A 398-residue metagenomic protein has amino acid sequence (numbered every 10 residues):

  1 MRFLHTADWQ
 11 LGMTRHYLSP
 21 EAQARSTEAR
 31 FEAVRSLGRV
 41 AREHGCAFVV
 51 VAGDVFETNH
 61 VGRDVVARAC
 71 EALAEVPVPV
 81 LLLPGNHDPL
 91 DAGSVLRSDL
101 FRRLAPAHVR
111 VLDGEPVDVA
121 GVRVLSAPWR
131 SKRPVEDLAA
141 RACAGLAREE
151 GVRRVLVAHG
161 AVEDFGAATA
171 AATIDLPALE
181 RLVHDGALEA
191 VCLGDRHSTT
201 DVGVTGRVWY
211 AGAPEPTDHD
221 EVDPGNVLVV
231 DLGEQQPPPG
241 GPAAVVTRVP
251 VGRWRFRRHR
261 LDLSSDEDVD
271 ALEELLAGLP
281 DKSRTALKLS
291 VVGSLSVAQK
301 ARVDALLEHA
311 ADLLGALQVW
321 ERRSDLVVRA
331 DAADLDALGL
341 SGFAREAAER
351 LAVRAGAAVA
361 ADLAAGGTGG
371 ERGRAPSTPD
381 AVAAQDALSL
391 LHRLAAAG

Functional and structural regions predicted by a protein language model:
M1-R68, A381-L388, R393-G398: N-terminal active-site segment of His-dependent metallophosphoesterases
F31, R35-R42, A67-C70, A139-A144 (+1 more regions): Amphipathic, non-transmembrane alpha-helical secondary structure
E43-G45, L146-G151, L279-S283: Glycine-rich phosphate-binding loop signature in dinucleotide/nucleotide-binding domains
F48, E57-W209, A213-D218: His/Asp/Glu-rich metal-coordinating catalytic cores of metallo-dependent phosphodiesterases/hydrolases acting on
L232-G398: Accessory, non-catalytic peripheral segments of nucleic-acid enzymes
